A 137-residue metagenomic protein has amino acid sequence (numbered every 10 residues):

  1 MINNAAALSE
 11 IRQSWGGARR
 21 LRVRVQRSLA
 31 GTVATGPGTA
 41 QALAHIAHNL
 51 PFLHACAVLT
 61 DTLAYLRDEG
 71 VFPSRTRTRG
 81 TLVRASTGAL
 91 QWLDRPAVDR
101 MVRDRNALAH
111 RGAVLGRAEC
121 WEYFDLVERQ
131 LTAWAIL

Functional and structural regions predicted by a protein language model:
M1-G88, L93-R100, A118-L137: Amphipathic alpha-helical interface elements
M101-A113: Short helix/strand-capping connector loops at secondary-structure junctions
